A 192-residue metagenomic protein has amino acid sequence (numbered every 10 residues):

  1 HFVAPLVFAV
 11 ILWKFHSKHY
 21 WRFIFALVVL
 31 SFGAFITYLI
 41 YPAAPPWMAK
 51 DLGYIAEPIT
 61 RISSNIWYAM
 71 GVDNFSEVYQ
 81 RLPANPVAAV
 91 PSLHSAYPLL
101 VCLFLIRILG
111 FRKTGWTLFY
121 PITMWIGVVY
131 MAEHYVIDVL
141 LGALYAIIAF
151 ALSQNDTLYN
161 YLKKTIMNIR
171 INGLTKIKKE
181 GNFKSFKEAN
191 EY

Functional and structural regions predicted by a protein language model:
P5-Y41, P46-I55: Interfacial segments of alpha-helical transmembrane regions
V7-W13, S95-K113, L144-S153: Membrane-interfacial alpha-helical segments at the cytosolic side of multi-pass membrane proteins
R22-A26, R112-I122: Alpha-helical transmembrane segments of integral membrane proteins
S31-L39, F119-Y130: Aromatic-anchored segments of alpha-helical transmembrane domains
I36-I108: Membrane-interfacial catalytic/cofactor-binding modules of polytopic membrane enzymes
T37, Y41, A149-D156: Alpha-helical membrane-inserting segments
P45-M48, A89, T123-A149: Interfacial helix-loop-helix junctions of multi-pass membrane proteins
D156-G181, S185: Membrane-proximal cytoplasmic C-terminal regulatory module of class A 7TM GPCRs
